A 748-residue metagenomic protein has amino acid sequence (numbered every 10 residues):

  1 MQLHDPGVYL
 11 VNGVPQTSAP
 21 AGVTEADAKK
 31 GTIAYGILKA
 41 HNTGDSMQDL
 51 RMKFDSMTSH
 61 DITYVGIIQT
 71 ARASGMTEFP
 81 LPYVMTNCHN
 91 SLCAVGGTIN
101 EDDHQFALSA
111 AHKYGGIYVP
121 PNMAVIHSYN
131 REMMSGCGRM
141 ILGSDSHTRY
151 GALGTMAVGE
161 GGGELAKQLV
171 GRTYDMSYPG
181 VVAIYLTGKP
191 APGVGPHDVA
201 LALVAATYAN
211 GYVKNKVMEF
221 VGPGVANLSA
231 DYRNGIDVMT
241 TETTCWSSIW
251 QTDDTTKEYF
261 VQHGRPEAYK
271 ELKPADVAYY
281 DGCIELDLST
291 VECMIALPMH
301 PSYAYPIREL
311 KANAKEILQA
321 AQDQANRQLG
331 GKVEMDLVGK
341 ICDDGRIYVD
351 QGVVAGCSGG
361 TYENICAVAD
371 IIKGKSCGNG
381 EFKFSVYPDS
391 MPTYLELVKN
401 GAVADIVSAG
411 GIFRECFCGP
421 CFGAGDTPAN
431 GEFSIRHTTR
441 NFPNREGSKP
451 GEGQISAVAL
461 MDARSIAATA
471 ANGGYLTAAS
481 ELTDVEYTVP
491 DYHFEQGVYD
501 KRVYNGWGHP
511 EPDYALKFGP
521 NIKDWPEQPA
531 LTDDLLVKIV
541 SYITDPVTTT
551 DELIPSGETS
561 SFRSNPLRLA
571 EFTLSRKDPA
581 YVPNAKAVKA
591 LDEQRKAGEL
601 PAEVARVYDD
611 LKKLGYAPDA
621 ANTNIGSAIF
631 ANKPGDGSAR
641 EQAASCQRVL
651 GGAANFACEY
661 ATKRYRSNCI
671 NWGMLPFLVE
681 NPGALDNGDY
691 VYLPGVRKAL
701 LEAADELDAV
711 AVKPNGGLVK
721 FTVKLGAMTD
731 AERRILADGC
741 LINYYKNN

Functional and structural regions predicted by a protein language model:
M1-N748: Fe-S-dependent hydro-lyases/dehydratases of central metabolism
